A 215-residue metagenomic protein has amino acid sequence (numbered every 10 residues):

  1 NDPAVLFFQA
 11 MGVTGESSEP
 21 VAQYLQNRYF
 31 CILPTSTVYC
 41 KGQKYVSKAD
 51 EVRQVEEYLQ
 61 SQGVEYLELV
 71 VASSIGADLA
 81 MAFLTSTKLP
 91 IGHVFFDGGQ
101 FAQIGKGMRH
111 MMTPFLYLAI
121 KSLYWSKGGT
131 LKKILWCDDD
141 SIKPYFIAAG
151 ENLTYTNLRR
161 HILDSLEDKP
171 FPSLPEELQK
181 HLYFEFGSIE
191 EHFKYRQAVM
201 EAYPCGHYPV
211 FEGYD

Functional and structural regions predicted by a protein language model:
N1-K41: Conserved HGGG/HGGXW glycine-rich cap/lid loop of the alpha/beta-hydrolase fold
P20, A82-S86: Active-site signature of alpha/beta-hydrolase-fold catalytic machinery across serine- and Asp/Cys-nucleophile hydrolases
I32-L69: Active-site loop/oxyanion-hole signature of alpha/beta-hydrolase fold enzymes
V71-A80: Gly/Ala-rich beta-loop-alpha elbow adjacent to hydrolase catalytic centers
T85-S122: Flexible "cap/lid" loop of the alpha/beta hydrolase fold
K106-M108, S122-P175: Conserved alpha/beta-hydrolase catalytic His-Asp/Glu region
R160-E201, V210: Conserved serine/cysteine hydrolase catalytic core
P204-D215: Catalytic active-site module of serine/aspartate enzymes centered on a nucleophile-bearing elbow/loop
